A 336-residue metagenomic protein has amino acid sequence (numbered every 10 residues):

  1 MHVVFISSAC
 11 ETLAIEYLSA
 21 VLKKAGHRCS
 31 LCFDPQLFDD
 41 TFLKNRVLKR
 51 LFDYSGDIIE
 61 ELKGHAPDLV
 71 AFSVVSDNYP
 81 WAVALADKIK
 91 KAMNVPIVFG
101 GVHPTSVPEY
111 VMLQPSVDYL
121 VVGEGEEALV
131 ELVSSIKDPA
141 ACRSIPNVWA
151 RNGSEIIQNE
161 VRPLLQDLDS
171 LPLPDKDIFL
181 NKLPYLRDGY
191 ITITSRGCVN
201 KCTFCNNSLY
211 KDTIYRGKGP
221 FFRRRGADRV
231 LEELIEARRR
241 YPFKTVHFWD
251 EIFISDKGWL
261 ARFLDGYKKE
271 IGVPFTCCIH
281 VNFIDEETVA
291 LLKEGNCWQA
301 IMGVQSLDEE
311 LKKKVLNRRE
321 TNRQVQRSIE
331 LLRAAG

Functional and structural regions predicted by a protein language model:
H2, S7, L18-V21, S30-L165: Glycine-rich beta-alpha loop elements in corrinoid/cobalamin-binding modules across cobalamin-dependent enzymes
C10-Y17, R229: Conserved alpha-helical elements of sugar-nucleotide-dependent glycosyltransferases
E11, H27, V161-S170, I191-I193: Accessory C-terminal segments flanking Radical SAM cores
T12-L13, D39-D40, Y79-W81, S106-E109 (+5 more regions): Short catalytic/ligand-binding loop motif for oxyanion handling, primarily in non-cytosolic enzymes, centered on
A14, L18, W81-L85, G125 (+3 more regions): Residues at alpha-helix caps and immediate loop-helix transition turns in enzyme cores, especially N- and C-cap
K24, G64, K91-A92, R239 (+2 more regions): Residues at the C-terminal ends
A92-P96, V117, V273, C297 (+1 more regions): A short helix->loop->beta-strand "cap" motif at the edges of active sites that frequently abuts
D169-A335: Radical SAM [4Fe-4S] cluster-binding motif and immediate context
